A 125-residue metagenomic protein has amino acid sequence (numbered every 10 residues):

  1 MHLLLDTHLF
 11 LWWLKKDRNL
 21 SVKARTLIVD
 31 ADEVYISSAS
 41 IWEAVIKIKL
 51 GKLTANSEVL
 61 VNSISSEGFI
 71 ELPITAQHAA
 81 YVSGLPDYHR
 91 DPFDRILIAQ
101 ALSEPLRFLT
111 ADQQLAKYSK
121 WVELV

Functional and structural regions predicted by a protein language model:
M1, A31-V34, G68-I70, S103-R107: Short active-site oxyanion
M1-I36, L50-N62, Q114, V125: Short, well-structured N-terminal submotif of metal-dependent ribonuclease cores
T7-H8, A44, T75, V82 (+1 more regions): Generic structural signal for small/hydrophobic residues in well-ordered secondary structure, especially within
L9-F10, S40-I41, H78, L97 (+1 more regions): Alpha-helix capping/helix-boundary segments
K16-D17, K47, L85, W121: Residue-level signal for well-ordered alpha-helical positions
L60-D87: Acidic catalytic patch
F93: Acidic donor-binding loop at a coil-to-helix junction in glycosyltransferase catalytic cores that engages
I98-V125: Acidic, PIN/NYN-like endoribonuclease modules and their adjacent C-terminal/linker elements
